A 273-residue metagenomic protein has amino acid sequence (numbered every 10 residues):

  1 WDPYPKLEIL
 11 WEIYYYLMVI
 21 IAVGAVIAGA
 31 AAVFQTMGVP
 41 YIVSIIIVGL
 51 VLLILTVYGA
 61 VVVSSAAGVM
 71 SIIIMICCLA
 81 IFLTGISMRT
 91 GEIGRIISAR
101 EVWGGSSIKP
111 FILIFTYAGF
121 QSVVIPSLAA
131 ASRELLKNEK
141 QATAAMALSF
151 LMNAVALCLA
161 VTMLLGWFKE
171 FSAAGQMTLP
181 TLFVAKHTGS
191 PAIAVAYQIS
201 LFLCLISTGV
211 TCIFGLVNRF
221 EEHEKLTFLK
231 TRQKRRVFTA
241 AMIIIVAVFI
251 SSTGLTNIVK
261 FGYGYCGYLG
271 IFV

Functional and structural regions predicted by a protein language model:
P3, V26-I45, S132-V155, C212-A240: Helix-loop-helix connectors at the membrane interface of multi-pass transporters/channels
P5-G38, I199-E224, G254-T256, G264 (+1 more regions): Hydrophobic transmembrane alpha-helices that form the core helical bundles of multi-pass secondary transporters
I9-V19, T36-G59, C78, Q121-A129 (+3 more regions): Transmembrane alpha-helical segments of multi-pass small-molecule transport proteins
Y16-V19, G85-T90, S98-A154, Q198-G209: Hydrophobic, membrane-embedded alpha-helices of multi-pass small-molecule transporters
V23, I73-T84, A144-K169, F238-F249: Selective recognition of specific alpha-helical transmembrane segments in multi-pass small-molecule
V26-T36, G49-M70, L135-N138, V246-F261: Membrane-water interface regions at transmembrane-helix termini and the short interhelical loops of multi-pass membrane
L52, T56, I74-V102, G119 (+2 more regions): Hydrophobic alpha-helical segments and their helix-loop junctions in multi-pass secondary transporters
L165-P191: Membrane-interface interhelical connector segments
